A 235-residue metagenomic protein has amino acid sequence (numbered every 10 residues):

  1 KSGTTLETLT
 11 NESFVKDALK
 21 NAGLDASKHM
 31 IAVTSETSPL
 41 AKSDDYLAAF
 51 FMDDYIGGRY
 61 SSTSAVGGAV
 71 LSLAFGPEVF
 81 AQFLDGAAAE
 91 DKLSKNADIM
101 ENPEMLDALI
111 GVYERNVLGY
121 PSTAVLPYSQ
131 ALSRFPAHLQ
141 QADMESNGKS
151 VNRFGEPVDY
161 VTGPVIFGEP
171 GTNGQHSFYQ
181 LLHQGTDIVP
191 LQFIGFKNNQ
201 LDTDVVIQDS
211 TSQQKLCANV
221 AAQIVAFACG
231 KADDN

Functional and structural regions predicted by a protein language model:
K1-N235: A SIS-like phosphosugar-recognition module
